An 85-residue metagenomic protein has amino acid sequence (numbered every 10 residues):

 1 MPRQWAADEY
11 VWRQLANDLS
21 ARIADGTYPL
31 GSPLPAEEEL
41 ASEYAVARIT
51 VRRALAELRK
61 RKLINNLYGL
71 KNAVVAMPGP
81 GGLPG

Functional and structural regions predicted by a protein language model:
M1-V46, R53-A56, K60-N65, L70 (+1 more regions): Extreme N-terminal segment that seeds HTH/winged-HTH DNA-binding domains in transcriptional regulators
